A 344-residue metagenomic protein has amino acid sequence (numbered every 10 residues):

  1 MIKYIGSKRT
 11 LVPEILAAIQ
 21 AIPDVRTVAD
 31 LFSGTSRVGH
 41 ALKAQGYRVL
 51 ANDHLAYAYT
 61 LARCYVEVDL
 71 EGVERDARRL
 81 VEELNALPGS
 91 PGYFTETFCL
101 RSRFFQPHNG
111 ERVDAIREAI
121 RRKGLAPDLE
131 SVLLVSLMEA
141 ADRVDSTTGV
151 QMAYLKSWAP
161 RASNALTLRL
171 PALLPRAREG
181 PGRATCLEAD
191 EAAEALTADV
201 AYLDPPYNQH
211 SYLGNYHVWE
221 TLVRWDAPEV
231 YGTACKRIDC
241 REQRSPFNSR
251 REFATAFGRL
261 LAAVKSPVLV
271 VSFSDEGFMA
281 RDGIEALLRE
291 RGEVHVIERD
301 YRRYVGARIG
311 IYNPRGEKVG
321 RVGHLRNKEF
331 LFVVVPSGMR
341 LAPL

Functional and structural regions predicted by a protein language model:
M1-F32, R37-Q45, T60-L61, V68: S-adenosyl-L-methionine
R26, D199, P267: Conserved acidic residues
S33, S90-P91, E96-N215, A227-Q243: SAM-dependent nucleic-acid methyltransferase catalytic core
V49-D53: Conserved SAM-binding motif I beta-strand of class I
Y57, A62-A115: Conserved phosphoryl-transfer catalytic core
T221-L260: Glycine-rich S-adenosyl-L-methionine
R244-R291, H295: Conserved Class I SAM-dependent methyltransferase catalytic core
A280-P343: C-terminal catalytic and target-recognition region of SAM-dependent MTase-like enzymes, primarily methyltransferases
